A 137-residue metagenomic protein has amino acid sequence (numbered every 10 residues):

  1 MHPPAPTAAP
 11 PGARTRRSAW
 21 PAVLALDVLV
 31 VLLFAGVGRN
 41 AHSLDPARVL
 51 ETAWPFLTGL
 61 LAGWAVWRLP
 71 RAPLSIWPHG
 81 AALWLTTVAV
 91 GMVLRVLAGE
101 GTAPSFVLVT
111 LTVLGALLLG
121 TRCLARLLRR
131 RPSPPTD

Functional and structural regions predicted by a protein language model:
M1-R17: Short, Lys/Arg-rich, polar N-terminal cytosolic tail immediately upstream of the first transmembrane signal-anchor
R14-V49: Membrane-helix boundary elements
S18, G115-D137: Membrane-water interface at the C-terminal end of transmembrane alpha helices
V30-A41, A62-P70, V90-L94, A98 (+1 more regions): Alpha-helical membrane-inserting segments
A41-P46, P70, L74-P78, L97-T102 (+1 more regions): Membrane-interfacial segments
P46-T58: Structural signature of hydrophobic alpha-helical transmembrane segments
T52-A53, S75-L85: Cytoplasmic-side transmembrane-helix entry/capping segments in multi-pass membrane proteins
V93-V109: Membrane-helix boundary connector in multi-pass membrane proteins
